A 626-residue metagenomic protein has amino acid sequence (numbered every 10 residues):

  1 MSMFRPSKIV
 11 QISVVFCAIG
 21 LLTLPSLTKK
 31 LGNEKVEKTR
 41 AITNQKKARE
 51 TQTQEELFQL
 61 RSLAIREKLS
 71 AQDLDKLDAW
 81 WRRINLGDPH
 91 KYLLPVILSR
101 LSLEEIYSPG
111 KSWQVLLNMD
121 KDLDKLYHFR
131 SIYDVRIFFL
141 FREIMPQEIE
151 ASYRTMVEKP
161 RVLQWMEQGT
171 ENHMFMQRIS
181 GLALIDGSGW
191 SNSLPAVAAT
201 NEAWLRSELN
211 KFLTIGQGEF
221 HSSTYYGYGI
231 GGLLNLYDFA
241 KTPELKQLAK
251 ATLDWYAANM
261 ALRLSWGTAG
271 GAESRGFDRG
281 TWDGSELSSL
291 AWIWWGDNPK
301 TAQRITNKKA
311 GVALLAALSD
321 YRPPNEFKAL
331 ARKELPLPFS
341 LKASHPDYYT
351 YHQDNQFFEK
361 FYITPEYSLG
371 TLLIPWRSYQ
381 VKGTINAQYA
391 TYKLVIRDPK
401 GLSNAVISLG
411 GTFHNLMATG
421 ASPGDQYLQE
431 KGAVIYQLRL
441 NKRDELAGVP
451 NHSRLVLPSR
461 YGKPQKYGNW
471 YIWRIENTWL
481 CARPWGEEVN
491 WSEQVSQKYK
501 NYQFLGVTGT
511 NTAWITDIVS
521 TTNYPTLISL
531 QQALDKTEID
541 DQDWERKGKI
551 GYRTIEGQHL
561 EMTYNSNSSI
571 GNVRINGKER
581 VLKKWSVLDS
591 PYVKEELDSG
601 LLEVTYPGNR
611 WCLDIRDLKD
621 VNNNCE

Functional and structural regions predicted by a protein language model:
S2-F16: N-terminal Sec-pathway targeting helices
L22-L27, L31-N172, M176, W204 (+1 more regions): Ser/Thr/Asn(+Pro)-rich, low-complexity disordered segments
L98-S102, R136-E143, L182-G187, G231-F239: Short glycine/serine- and small hydrophobic-enriched flexible loop segments
Y153-V157, L205, L209, A249-M260: Short amphipathic alpha-helical coiled-coil/interface segments
Q168-N210, I215: Active-site cradle of extracellular carbohydrate-active enzymes
T170-N172, E219-Y226: A glycine-rich, coil/turn loop motif that links secondary-structure elements
S191-N192, L236-L248: Inter-helical turn/loop segments and adjacent helix faces that build the functional surface of alpha-helical bundle
Q247-A310: Extended amphipathic alpha-helical segments with heptad-repeat/coiled-coil character used for oligomerization, fusion
